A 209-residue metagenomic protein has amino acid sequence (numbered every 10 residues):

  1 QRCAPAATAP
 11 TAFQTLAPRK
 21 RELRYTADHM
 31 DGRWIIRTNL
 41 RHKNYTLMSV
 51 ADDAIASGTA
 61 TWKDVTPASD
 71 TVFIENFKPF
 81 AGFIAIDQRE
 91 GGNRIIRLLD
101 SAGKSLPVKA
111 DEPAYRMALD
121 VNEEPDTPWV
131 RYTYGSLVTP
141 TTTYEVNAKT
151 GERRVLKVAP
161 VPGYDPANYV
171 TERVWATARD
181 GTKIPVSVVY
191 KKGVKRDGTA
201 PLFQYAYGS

Functional and structural regions predicted by a protein language model:
Q1-A200, Y205: Peripheral, non-catalytic segments that deliver or gate enzyme domains
G208-S209: Short, intrinsically disordered, charge-balanced linker/junction segments flanking boundaries in proteins
